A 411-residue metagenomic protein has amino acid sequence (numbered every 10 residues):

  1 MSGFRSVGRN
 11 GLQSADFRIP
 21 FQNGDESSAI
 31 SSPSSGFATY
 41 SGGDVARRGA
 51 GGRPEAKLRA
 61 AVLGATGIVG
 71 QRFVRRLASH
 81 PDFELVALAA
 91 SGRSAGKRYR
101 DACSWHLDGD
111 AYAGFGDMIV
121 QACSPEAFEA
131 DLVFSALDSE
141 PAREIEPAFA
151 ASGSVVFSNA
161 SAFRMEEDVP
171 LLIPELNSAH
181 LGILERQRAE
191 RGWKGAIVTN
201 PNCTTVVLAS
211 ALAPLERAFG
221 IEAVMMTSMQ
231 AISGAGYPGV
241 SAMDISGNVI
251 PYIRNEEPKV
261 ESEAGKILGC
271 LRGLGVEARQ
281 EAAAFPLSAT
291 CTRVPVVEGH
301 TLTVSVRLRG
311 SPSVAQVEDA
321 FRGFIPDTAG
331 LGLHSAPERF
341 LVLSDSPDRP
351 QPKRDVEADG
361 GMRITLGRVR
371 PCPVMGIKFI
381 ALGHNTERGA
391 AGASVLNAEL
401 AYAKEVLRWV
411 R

Functional and structural regions predicted by a protein language model:
S2-Y252, A282-P286, A358, I364-T365 (+2 more regions): N-terminal Rossmann-like NAD(P) cofactor-binding subdomain of oxidoreductases, focused on the glycine-rich
I232-R411: Charged docking surfaces used in two-component/phosphorelay signaling
